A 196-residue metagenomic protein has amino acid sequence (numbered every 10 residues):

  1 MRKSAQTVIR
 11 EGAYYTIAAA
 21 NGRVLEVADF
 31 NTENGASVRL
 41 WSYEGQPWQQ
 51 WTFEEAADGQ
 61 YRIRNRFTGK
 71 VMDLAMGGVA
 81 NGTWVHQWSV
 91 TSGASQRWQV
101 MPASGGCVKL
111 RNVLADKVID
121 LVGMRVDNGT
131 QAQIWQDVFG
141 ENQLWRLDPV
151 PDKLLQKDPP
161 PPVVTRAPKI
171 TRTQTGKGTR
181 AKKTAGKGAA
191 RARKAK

Functional and structural regions predicted by a protein language model:
M1-E33, Q50-V79, R97-V126, L144-K177 (+2 more regions): Extracellular glycan-recognition/adhesion modules and their associated mucin-like linkers
A36-S37, T83: Beta-strand acidic-aromatic groove motif in beta-rich domains, primarily in extracellular
R39-L40, G129: IQ-motif-like calmodulin-binding regions
S42-Q46, V90-G93: Short edge-strand/loop segments of extracellular domains
Q46, G77-V85: A low-complexity, Ser/Thr/Gly/Pro-enriched, surface-exposed linker/loop concept that marks segments flanking
Q133-L144: Surface-exposed edge beta-strands and adjoining flexible/disordered loops or tails in beta-rich
T179-A185, A189-R191: Low-complexity, polybasic segments enriched for Lys interleaved with small residues
